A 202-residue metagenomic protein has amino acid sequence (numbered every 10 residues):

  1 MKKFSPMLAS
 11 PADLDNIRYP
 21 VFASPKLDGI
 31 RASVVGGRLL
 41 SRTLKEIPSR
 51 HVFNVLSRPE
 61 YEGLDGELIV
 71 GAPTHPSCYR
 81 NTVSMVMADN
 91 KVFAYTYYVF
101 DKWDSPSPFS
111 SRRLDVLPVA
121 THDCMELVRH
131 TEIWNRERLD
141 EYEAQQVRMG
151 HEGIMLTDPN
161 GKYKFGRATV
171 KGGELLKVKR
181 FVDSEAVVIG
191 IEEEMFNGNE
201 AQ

Functional and structural regions predicted by a protein language model:
K2-K45, A94, K102-S105, H122-Q202: Nucleic-acid 5′ end/cap handling module spanning
L14-E126: Covalent nucleotidyltransferase
